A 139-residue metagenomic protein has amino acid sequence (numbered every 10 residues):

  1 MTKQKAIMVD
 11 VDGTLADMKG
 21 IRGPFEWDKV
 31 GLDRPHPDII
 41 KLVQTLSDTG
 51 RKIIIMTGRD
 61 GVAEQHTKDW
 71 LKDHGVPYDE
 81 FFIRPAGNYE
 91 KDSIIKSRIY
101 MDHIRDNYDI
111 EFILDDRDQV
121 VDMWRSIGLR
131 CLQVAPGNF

Functional and structural regions predicted by a protein language model:
T2, T49, H103-I110: Glycine-rich phosphate-binding loop signature in dinucleotide/nucleotide-binding domains
K3-K19, W124: Asp-based phosphoryl-transfer active-site loop
A6-I7, K52, F112: Structural motif
A16-E26, G75-R84: Short, basic/glycine-rich phosphate-binding loops at helix/coil junctions that contact nucleotide phosphates
P24-I54, G61-Q65, I94: Short, acidic loop-to-helix structural element flanking the phosphoryl-transfer center in phosphate-processing enzymes
S47-K52, R59-N88: Substrate-recognition/cap helix-loop segment adjacent to the acidic, metal-dependent catalytic center of Asp-based
K91-I104: Short loop-to-alpha-helix "cap/lid" segments that border enzyme active sites across diverse enzyme classes
Y100, D109-F139: Acidic, Mg2+-coordinating phosphoryl-transfer loop and its flanking beta/alpha structural elements, shared across
